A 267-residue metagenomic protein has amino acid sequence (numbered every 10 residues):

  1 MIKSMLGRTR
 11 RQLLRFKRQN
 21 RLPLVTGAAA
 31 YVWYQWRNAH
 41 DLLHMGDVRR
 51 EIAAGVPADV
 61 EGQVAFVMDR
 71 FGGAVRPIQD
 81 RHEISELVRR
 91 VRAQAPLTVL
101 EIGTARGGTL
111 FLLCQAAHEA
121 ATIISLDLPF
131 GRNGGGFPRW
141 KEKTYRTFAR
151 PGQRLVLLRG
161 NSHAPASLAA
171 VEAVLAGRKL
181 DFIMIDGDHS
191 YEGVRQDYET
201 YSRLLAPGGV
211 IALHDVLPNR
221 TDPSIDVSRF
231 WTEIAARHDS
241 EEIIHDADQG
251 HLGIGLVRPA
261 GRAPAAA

Functional and structural regions predicted by a protein language model:
M1-G72: Membrane-proximal basic amphipathic "stem/tether" segments
F71-R81, S85-A267: S-adenosylmethionine/decaboxylated-SAM
